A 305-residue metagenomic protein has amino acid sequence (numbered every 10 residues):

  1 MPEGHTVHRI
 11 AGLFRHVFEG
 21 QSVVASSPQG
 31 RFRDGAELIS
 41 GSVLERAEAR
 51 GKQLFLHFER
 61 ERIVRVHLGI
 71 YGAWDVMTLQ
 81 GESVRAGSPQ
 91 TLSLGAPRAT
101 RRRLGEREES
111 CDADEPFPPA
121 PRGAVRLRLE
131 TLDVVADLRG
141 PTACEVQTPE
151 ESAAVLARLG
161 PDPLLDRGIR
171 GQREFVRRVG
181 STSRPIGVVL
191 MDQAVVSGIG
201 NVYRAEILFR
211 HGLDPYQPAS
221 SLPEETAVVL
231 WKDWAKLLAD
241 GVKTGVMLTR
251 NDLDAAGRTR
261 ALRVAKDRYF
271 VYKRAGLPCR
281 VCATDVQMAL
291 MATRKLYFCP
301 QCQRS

Functional and structural regions predicted by a protein language model:
M1-G35, S40-S42: Extreme N-terminus nucleophile/cap motif
S22-I39, E48, F175-S305: Basic, nucleic-acid-binding surfaces and adjacent catalytic neighborhoods in DNA/RNA-processing proteins
R46, F55, R128, Q287: Short, surface-exposed charged micro-motifs
A49, F58, E130-T131: Generic beta-strand structural signal
F58-R62, Q301-Q303: Secondary-structure transition/turn motif
V64-G198, Y203-R210, L230: Phosphate/anion-contacting hairpin/loop surfaces
